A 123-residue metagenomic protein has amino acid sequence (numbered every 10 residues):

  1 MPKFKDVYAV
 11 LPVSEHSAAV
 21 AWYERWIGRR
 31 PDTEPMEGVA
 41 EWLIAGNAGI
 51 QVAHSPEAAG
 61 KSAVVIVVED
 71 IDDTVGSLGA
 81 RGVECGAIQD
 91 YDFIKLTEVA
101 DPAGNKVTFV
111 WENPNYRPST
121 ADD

Functional and structural regions predicted by a protein language model:
M1-V20, S62-V64, N113-D123: N-terminal beta-strand motif that seeds the catalytic metal site of vicinal oxygen chelate
K3-D6, V10-G49: Core segments of cupin and vicinal oxygen chelate
H16, V64-K106, W111-R117: Vicinal oxygen chelate
R30, I50-V52, E84-A87: A short linear hydrophobic-aromatic micro-motif
R30-M36, Q89, P114-Y116, T120: Conserved catalytic-core motifs of GNAT/GCN5-like acyltransferases
M36-V39, A58-G60, Y91-K95: Short acidic/glycine-enriched loop/turn segments that link adjacent beta-strands
G46-G49, E57-G60, D70-D73: Short, charged/polar surface micro-motifs in flexible loops or helix N-caps
N47-Q51, G104-V107: Short, charged/polar, Gly/Pro-enriched secondary-structure boundary elements
